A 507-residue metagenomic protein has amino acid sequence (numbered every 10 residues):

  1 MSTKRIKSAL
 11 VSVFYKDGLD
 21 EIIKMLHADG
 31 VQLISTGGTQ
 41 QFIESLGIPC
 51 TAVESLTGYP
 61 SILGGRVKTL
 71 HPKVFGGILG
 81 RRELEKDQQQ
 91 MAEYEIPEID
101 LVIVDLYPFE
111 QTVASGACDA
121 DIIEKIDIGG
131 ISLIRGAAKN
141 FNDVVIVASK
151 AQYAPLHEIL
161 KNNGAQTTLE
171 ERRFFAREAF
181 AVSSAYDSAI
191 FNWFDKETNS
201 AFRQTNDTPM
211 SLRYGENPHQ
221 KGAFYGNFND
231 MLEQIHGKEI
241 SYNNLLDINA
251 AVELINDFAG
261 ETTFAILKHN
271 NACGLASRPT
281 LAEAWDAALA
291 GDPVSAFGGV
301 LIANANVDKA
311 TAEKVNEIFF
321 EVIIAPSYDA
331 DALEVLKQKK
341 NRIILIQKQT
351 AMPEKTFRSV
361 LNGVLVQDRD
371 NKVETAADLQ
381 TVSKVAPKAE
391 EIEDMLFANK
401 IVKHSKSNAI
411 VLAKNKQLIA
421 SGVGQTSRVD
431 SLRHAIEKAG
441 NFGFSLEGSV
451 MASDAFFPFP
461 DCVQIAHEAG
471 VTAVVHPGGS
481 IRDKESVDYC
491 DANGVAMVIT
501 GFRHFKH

Functional and structural regions predicted by a protein language model:
M1-L56: N-terminal glycine-/serine-/threonine-rich phosphate-binding loop
G38-P108: Glycine-rich nucleotide/cofactor/substrate-binding loop typically near the N-terminus or early in the first domain
R82-I131, R135-A137, Q380-A389: Active-site/ligand-binding-proximal alpha/beta "capping" segment
A151-I159, G164-Y328, A332-V335, K339-R369 (+2 more regions): Active-site loops and adjacent core secondary-structure elements that bind or stabilize anionic groups
C273-P293, Q417-V463: Glycine- and Gly-Pro-enriched alpha-helical subdomains that act as flexible, kink-prone "lid/hinge" or packing modules
L301-I302, D308-E317, F442-D483: Cysteine/selenocysteine-centered motifs that mediate thiol-based redox chemistry or coordinate metal-sulfur cofactors
F320-R342, Q464-H507: C-terminal binding/interaction regions
